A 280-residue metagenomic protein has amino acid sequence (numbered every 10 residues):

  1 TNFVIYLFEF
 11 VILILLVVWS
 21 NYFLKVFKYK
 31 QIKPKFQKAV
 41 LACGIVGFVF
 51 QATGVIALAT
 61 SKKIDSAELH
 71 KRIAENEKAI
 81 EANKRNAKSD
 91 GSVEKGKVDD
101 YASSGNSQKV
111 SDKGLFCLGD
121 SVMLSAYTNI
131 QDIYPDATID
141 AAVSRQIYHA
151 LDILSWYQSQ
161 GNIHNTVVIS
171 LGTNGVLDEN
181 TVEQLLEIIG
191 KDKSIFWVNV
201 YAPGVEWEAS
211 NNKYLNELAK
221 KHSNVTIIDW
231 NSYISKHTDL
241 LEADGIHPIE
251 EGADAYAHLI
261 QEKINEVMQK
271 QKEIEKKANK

Functional and structural regions predicted by a protein language model:
T1, E208, N212-K280: Catalytic His-Asp segment of secreted/periplasmic serine-dependent ester chemistry enzymes
N2-G114, Q160-I163, Q261, E266-K280: N-terminal secretory targeting modules
Q108-T181, A202-S210: Conserved SGNH/GDSL esterase-like catalytic core that processes O-acyl groups on lipids and polysaccharides
F116-L118, F196, T226-I228: Hydrophobic/aromatic beta-strand patches that form the interior of the parallel beta-sheet core in alpha/beta enzyme
D136-T138, S194, N224-T226: Conserved beta-strand segments of alpha/beta enzyme cores
D140-A142, V198, I228-Y233: Conserved beta-strand termini and adjacent loop/short-helix elements that scaffold enzyme active sites in alpha/beta
N162, G190, K220: Short conserved AdoMet
L186-N212, I234: Active-site segments of SGNH/GDSL-like serine hydrolases that catalyze O-acetyl group transfer/hydrolysis on lipids
